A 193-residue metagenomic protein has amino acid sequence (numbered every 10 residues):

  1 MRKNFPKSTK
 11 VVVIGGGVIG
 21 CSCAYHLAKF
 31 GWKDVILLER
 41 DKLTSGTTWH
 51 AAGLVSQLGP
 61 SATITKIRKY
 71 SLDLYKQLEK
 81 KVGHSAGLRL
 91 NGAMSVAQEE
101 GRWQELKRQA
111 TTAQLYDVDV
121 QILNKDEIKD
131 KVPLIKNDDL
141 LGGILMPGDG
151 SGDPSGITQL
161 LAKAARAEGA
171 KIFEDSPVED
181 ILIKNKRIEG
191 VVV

Functional and structural regions predicted by a protein language model:
K3-P6, K29, L88: Short, flexible hinge/linker loops that cap or flank conserved catalytic cores
F5-I19, I36: Beta1/beta-strand and adjacent pyrophosphate-binding region of the FAD-binding site in flavoprotein oxidoreductases
A24, A28, A164: Gly/Ala-rich phosphate-binding loop of Rossmann-like dinucleotide-binding domains, activating on the conserved
A28-T48: Glycine-rich FAD pyrophosphate-binding loop
E39, N124-K125, E174-S176: Short loop/edge segments at beta-strand edges and connector loops that shape dinucleotide/nucleotide cofactor-binding
G53-K131: Dinucleotide-binding Rossmann-like beta1-alpha1 core, especially the glycine-rich loop that anchors the ADP
G101-Q104, V132-L140, L182-E189: A short, glycine/Asx- and small/polar-enriched loop/turn that sits immediately N-terminal to a beta-strand
I144-V193: Helical element adjacent to the flavin cofactor pocket in flavoenzyme catalytic cores
